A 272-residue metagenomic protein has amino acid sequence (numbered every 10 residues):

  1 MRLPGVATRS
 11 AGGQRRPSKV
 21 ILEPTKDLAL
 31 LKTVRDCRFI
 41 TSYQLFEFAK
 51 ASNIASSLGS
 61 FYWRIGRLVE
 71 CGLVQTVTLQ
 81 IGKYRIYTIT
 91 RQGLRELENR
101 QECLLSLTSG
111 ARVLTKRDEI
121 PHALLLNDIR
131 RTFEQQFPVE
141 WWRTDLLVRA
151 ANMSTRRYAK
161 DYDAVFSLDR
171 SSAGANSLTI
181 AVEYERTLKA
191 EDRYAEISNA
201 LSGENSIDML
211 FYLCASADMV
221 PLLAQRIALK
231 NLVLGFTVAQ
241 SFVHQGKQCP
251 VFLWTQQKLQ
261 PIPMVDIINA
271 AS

Functional and structural regions predicted by a protein language model:
M1-V113: Nuclease-adjacent, charged terminal/linker segments that flank catalytic cores
R2, A11, L22, L28-T33 (+3 more regions): Non-catalytic C-terminal interaction segments of nucleic acid-processing enzymes
R35, G110-N127: A short, highly charged nucleic-acid-interacting micro-segment common to nuclease and nuclease-linked defense proteins
R38, G72, F137, N205-D208 (+1 more regions): Structural motif
A49, I65, V69, L97 (+4 more regions): Hydrophobic, Leu/Ile/Phe/Ala-enriched alpha-helical segments that form helix-helix packing faces
F61, L126, R193-I197: Amphipathic coiled-coil/heptad-repeat helices and related helical stalk/stem segments that mediate oligomerization
V77, D118-P121, R130-I180, R186-A190: Active-site metal-binding core of divalent-cation-utilizing nuclease and nuclease-like domains
